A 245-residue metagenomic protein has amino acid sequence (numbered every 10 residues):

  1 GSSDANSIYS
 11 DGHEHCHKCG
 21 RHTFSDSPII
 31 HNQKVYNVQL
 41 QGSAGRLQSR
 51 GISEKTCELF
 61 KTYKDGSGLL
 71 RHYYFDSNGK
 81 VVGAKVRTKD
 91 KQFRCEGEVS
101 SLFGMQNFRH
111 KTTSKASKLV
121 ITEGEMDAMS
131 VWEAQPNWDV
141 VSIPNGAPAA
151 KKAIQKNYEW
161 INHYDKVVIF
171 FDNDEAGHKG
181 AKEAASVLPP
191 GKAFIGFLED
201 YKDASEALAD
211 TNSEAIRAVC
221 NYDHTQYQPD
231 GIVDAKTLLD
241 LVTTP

Functional and structural regions predicted by a protein language model:
G1-I29, Y63-L69, F75-D76, K85 (+1 more regions): N-terminal single-stranded DNA-binding subdomain of primase/primase-helicase replication proteins
S25-G45: Conserved active-site segments centered on acidic
I52-S67: Short, basic/aromatic recognition patches
G68-D165, A181: Phosphate-handling DNA/RNA-contact segment within nucleic-acid enzymes
I143-A149, N173, F197-D200: Short, acidic/turn-prone active-site loops that include or flank metal/cofactor- and phosphate-binding residues
A209-V233: Interdomain "pre-motor" coupling segment immediately N-terminal to P-loop NTPase/helicase cores
Q228-P245: Phosphate-handling catalytic cores of nucleic-acid transaction enzymes
